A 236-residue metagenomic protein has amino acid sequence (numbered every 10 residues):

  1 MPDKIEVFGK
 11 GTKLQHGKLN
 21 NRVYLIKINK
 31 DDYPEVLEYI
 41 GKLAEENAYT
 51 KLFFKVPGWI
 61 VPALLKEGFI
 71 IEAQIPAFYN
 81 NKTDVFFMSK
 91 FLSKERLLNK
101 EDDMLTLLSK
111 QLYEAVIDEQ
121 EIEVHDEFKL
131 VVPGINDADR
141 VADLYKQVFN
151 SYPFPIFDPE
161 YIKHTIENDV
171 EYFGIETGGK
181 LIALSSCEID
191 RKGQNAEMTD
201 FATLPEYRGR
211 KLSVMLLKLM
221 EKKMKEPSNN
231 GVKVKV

Functional and structural regions predicted by a protein language model:
M1-N47, F53, G58-P62, K66-G68 (+2 more regions): N-terminal charged segments
P2-Q15, F78-K82, R96-E123, G178-K180 (+3 more regions): Conserved acyl-donor/pantetheine-binding loop and adjacent beta-alpha core of acyl/acetyltransferases and related
V7-N21, D143-L204: A conserved beta-strand-loop-helix scaffold within acyl/acetyltransferase catalytic domains
K18-N29, N99-P155: Short amphipathic alpha-helix that is part of the acyltransferase structural core
D31-K42, T203, G209-M224: Conserved acetyl-CoA-binding loop-helix of GNAT-fold acetyltransferases
A44-V56, M224-V236: Conserved GNAT acetyl-CoA-binding A-motif
K55, I70-F86, K235: Conserved catalytic-core motifs of GNAT/GCN5-like acyltransferases
Y145, Y161, I175, M198 (+4 more regions): Catalytic cores of nucleotide-enabled group-transfer and carboxylate-activating enzymes in metabolic and assembly-line
